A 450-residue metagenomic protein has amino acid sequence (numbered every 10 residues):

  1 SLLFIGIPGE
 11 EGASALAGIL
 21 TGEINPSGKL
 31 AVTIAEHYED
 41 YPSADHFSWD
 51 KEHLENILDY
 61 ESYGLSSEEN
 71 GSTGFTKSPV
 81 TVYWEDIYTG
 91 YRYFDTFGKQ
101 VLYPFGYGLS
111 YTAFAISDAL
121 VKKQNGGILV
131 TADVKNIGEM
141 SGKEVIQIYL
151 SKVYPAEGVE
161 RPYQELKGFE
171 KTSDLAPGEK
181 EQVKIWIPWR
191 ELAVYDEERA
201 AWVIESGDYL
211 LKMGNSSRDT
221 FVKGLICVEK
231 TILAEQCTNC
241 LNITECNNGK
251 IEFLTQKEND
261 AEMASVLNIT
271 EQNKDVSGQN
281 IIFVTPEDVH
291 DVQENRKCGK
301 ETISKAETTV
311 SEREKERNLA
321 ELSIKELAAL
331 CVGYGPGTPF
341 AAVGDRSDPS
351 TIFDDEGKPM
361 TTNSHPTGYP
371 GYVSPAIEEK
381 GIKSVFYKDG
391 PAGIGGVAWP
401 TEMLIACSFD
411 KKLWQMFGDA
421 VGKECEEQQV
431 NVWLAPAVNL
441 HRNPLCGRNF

Functional and structural regions predicted by a protein language model:
S1-K143, S151, S206, L210-G214 (+4 more regions): Secreted, periplasmic, or luminal enzymes acting at the cell surface/secretory milieu
E23-G28, I34, Y38, S217 (+3 more regions): A generic secondary-structure signal for well-formed alpha-helical elements
Y91, Y209, I269, N273-F450: N-terminal beta-rich core of secreted/periplasmic extracellular enzymes
I116, G127-S141, I146, I405-K423 (+1 more regions): C-terminal substrate/ligand-recognition segments
G127-L129, K180-K184, F221: Intrinsic-disorder/low-complexity, polar/charged segments enriched in Ser/Thr/Lys/Arg/Asp/Glu/Gln
E139-Q164: Short acidic, flexible loop segments centered on an aromatic residue
E157-E197: Intrinsically disordered, low-complexity Pro/Gly/Ser/Thr-rich segments with frequent PxxP/GP/PP motifs and embedded
W189-Q236: Terminal connector regions
